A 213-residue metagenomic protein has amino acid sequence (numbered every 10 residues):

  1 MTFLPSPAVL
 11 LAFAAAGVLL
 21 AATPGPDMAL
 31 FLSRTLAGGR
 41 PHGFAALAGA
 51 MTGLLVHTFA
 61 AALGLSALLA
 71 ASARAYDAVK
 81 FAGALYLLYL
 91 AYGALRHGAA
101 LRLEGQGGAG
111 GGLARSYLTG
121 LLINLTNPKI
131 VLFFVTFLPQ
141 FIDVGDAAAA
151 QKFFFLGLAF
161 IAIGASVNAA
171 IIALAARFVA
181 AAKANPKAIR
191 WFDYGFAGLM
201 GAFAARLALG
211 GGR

Functional and structural regions predicted by a protein language model:
T2-D77, T136-L156, I161, A175-V179: Juxtamembrane transmembrane-helix termini in multi-pass membrane transport proteins
V18, A22, L55-F59, Y92 (+4 more regions): Hydrophobic/aromatic residues within the transmembrane alpha-helices of Major Facilitator Superfamily
G49, G53-L65, L87-L90, V131 (+2 more regions): Alpha-helical transmembrane segments and their lipid-water interface positions in multi-pass membrane proteins
A71-A100, V167-I171, A181-R213: Selective transmembrane alpha-helices of multi-pass membrane proteins
R96-L113: Flexible cytoplasmic inter-helical loops of multi-pass small-molecule transporters
G108-L121, N127, L138: Anionic-ligand binding region
T126-P139, L199-R206: Kinked, hydrophobic transmembrane alpha-helices enriched for aromatic residues and small/kink-inducing positions
